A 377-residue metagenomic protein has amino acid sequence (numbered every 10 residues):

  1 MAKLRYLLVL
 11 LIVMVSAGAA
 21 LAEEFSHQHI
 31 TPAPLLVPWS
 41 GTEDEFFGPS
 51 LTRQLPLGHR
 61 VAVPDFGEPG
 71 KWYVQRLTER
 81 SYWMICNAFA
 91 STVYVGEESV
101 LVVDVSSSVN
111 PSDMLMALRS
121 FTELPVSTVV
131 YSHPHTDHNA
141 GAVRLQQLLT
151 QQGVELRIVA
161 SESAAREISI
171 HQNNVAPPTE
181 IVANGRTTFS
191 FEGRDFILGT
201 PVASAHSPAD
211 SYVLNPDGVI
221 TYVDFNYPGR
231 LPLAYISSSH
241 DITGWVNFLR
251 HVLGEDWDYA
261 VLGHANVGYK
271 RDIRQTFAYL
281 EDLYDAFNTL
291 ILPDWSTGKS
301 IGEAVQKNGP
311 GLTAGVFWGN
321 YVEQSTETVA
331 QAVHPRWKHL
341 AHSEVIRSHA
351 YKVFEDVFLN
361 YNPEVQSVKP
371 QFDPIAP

Functional and structural regions predicted by a protein language model:
L8-S16: Bacterial N-terminal signal peptides
A22-E98: Zn-dependent metallo-beta-lactamase
E23-P38, S300-P377: C-terminal regulatory/interaction regions
G70-A117, S211-D224: Conserved beta-strand hairpin/beta-sheet module of binuclear metal-dependent hydrolase folds, prominently
V103-V105, S127-H135, V159-E162, T221-F225 (+1 more regions): Active-site neighborhood of phospho(di)ester-bond hydrolases with catalytic His/Asp-centered motifs
M116-T188: Active-site HxH/HxHxD metal-binding segment of metal-dependent hydrolases
V159-A203, S207-A209, N215-D217, V246-L249 (+1 more regions): Metallo-beta-lactamase
T243-G311: Divalent-metal (often Zn2+) His-rich catalytic cores of metallo-beta-lactamase-fold enzymes
